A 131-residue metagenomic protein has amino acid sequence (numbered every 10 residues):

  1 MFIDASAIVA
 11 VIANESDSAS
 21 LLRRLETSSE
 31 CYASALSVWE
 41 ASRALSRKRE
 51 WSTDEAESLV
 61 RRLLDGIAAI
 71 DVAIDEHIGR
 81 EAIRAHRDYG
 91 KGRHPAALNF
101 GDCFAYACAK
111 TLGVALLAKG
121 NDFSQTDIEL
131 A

Functional and structural regions predicted by a protein language model:
M1-S37, K48-R62: Short, well-structured N-terminal submotif of metal-dependent ribonuclease cores
V11-I12, A44, T126: Residues that scaffold the ATP/ADP-binding catalytic core of kinase and kinase-like folds
S16, L36-S37, A73-H77, F100-G101 (+1 more regions): Short beta->alpha linker loops
S28-C31, G66-I70, G113-V114: Short active-site oxyanion
R43-R47, K110: Short glycine/serine- and small hydrophobic-enriched flexible loop segments
I70-A115: Active-site neighborhoods of divalent-metal-dependent phosphate/nucleic-acid chemistry enzymes
Y106-A131: Acidic, PIN/NYN-like endoribonuclease modules and their adjacent C-terminal/linker elements
